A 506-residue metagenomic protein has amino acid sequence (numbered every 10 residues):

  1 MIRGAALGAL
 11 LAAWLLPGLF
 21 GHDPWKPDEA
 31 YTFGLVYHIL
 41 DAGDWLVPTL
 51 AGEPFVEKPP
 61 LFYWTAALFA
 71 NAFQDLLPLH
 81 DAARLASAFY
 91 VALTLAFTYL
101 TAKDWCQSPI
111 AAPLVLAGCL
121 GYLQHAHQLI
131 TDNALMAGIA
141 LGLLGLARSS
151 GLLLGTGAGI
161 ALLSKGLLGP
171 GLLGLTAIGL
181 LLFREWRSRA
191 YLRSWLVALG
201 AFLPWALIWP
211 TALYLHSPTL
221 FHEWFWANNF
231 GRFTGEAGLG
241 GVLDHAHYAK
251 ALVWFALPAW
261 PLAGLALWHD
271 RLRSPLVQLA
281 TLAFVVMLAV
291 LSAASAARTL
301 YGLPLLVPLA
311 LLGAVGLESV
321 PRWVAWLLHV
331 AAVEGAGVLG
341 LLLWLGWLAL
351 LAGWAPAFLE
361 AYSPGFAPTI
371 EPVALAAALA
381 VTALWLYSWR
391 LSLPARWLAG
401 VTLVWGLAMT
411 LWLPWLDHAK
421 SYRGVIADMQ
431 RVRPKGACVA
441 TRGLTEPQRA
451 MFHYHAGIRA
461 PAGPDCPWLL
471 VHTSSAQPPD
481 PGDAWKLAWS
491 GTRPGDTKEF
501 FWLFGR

Functional and structural regions predicted by a protein language model:
M1-W326, S490-F500: Membrane-integral, polyisoprenol-dependent glycosyltransferases of the GT-C/oligosaccharyltransferase superfamily
L152, T156, H269-R506: Membrane-embedded architecture of ER/inner-membrane glycosylation machinery
